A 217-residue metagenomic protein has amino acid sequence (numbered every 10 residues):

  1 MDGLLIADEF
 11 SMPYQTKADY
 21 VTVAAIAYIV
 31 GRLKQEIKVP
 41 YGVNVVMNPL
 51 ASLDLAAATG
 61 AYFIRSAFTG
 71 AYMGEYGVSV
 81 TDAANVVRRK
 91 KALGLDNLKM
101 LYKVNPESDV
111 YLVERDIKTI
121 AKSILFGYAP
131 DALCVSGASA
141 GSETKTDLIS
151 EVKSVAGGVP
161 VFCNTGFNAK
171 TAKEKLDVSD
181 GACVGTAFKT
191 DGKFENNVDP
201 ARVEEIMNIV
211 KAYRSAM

Functional and structural regions predicted by a protein language model:
M1-F68, Y213: Active-site beta->alpha loop and helix N-cap motifs at the rims of alpha/beta catalytic domains
D2-A25, A71-Y76, P130-E143, T190-K193: Glycine-rich, proline-tolerant flexible connector loops at the mouths of alpha/beta enzymes
L4-I6, Y41-V45, I64-S66, L98-V104 (+3 more regions): Hydrophobic faces of well-ordered beta-strands that scaffold small-molecule active sites in alpha/beta enzyme cores
E9, N44-L50, T69-A71, K103-D109 (+3 more regions): Active-site beta-loop-alpha junctions enriched in small/polar residues
Q15-V43, T81-Y102, T144-N168, A201-M217: Alpha-helix-loop-beta-strand connector modules within alpha/beta enzyme cores
V43, N48-A61, T119-K122, V152-G157 (+1 more regions): Catalytic cores of alpha/beta
A57-D131: Conserved anion-binding
E114-L133, A140-G158, K170: Short loop-to-alpha-helix "cap/lid" segments that border enzyme active sites across diverse enzyme classes
